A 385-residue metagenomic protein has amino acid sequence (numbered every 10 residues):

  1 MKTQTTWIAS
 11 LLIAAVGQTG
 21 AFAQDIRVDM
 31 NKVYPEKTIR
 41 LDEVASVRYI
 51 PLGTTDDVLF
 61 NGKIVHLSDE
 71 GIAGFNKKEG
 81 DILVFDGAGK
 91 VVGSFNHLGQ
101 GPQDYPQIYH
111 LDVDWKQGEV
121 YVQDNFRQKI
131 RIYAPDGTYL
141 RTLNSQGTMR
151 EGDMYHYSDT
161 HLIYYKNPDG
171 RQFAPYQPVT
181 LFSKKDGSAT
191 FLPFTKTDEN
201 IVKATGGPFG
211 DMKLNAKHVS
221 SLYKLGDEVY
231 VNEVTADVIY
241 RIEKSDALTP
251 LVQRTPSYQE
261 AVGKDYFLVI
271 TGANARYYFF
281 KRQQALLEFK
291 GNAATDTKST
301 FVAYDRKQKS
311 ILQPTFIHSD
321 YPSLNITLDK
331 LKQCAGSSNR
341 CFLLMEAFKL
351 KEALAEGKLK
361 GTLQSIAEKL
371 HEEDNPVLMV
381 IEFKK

Functional and structural regions predicted by a protein language model:
Q24-I50: Blade/loop signatures of beta-propeller domains
G53-D57, K90-Q117, D124-N125, G147: Blade-loop segments of beta-propeller domains
D56-D57, N96-D104, N144-E151, T195-N200 (+2 more regions): Short coil/turn segments at the loop-to-beta-strand junctions that recur within blades of beta-propeller repeat folds
G62-L67, H110-K116, M154-D159, K166 (+3 more regions): Structural signature of eukaryotic scaffold interfaces centered on beta-propeller domains
N125-P178, F191-G207: Asp-box/WD-like beta-propeller blade repeats and closely related beta-sheet repeat scaffolds
P135, Y176-D186, D237-Y240, A293-Q308 (+1 more regions): Beta-propeller blade signature
S188-S245: Loop-centered beta-sheet repeat module
T249-V269, K307-S338: Conserved blade-ending motifs and adjacent loop-strand segments that build the rim/top face of beta-propeller domains
